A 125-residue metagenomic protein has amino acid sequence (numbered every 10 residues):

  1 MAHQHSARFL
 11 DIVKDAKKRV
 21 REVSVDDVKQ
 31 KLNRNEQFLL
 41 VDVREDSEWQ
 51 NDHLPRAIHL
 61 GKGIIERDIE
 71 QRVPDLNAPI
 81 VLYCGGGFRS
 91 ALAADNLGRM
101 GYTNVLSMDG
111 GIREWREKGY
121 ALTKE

Functional and structural regions predicted by a protein language model:
M1-L39, D46-P79, G85-E125: Rhodanese-like catalytic fold shared by cysteine-dependent sulfurtransferases and DSP/PTP-type phosphatases
